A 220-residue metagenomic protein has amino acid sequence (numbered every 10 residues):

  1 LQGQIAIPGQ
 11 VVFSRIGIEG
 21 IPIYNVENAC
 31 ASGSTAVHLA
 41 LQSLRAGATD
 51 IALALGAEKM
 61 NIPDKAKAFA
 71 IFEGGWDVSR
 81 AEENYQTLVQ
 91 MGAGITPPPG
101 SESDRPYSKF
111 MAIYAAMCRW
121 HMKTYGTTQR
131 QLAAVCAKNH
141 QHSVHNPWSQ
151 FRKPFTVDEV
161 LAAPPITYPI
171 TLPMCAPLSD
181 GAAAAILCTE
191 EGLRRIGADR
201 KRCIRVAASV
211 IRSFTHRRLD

Functional and structural regions predicted by a protein language model:
L1-H38, S43-G75: Conserved beta-ketoacyl condensing-enzyme motif
Q4-G17, Q86-M91, W148-P164, A198-A207 (+1 more regions): Acidic-glycine-rich active-site phosphate/pyrophosphate-binding loop
A6, P63-A68, V144-P147, A198 (+1 more regions): Short acidic, glycine/serine/threonine-rich loops at helix termini
I18-P22, A46-A52, R130-Q131, G181-A183 (+1 more regions): Short coil/turn connectors at secondary-structure junctions
E27-E58, M111-H145, A185-E191: Active-site-proximal alpha-helical scaffold in enzymes
L55-W120, T124-Y125: Flexible glycine-/small-residue-enriched beta->alpha junction loops that bind anionic phosphate/pyrophosphate groups
Q86-D104, A134, P165-D220: Condensing-enzyme catalytic core mediating Claisen C-C bond formation in acyl metabolism
S103-P106, F110, R119, Y125-V135 (+1 more regions): Polyanion-binding loop/helix "lid" in catalytic or ligand-binding cores
